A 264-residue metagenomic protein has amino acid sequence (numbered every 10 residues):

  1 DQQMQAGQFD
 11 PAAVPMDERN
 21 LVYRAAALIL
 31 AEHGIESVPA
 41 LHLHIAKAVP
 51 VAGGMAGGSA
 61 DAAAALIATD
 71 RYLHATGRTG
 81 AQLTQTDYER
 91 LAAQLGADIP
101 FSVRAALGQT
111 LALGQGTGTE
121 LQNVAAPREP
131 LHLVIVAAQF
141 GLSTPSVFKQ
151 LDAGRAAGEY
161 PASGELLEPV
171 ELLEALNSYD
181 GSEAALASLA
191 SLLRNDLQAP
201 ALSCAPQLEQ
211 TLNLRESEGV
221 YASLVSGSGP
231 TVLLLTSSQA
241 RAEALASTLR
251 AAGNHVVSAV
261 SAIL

Functional and structural regions predicted by a protein language model:
D1-A13, A65, A93, A185-R194: Short, basic/glycine-rich phosphate-binding loops at helix/coil junctions that contact nucleotide phosphates
D1-G53, D70-G77, A81-Q85, L107 (+1 more regions): ATP-binding N-lobe of GHMP and related small-molecule kinases
Y23, L66, E89-A92, P100 (+3 more regions): Conserved protein kinase catalytic domain
R24-H33, D87-Q94, Q210-G219, A244-H255: Generic non-transmembrane alpha-helical segments
V38-P39, A62, L66-T117: Contiguous, small/hydrophobic- and glycine-enriched helical/loop subdomains that border and often "cap" functional
P39-L41, A97, H132, L193: A generic structural signal for short beta-strands and their flanking turns/coil linkers
H44-R71, A97, Y221-T236: Glycine/serine-rich anion-binding loops at beta->alpha junctions that coordinate negatively charged ligand groups
R104-A222, S237-E243, S247, H255-L264: Conserved, helical-rich catalytic subdomain that frames metal- and/or nucleotide-binding sites in enzyme alpha/beta
